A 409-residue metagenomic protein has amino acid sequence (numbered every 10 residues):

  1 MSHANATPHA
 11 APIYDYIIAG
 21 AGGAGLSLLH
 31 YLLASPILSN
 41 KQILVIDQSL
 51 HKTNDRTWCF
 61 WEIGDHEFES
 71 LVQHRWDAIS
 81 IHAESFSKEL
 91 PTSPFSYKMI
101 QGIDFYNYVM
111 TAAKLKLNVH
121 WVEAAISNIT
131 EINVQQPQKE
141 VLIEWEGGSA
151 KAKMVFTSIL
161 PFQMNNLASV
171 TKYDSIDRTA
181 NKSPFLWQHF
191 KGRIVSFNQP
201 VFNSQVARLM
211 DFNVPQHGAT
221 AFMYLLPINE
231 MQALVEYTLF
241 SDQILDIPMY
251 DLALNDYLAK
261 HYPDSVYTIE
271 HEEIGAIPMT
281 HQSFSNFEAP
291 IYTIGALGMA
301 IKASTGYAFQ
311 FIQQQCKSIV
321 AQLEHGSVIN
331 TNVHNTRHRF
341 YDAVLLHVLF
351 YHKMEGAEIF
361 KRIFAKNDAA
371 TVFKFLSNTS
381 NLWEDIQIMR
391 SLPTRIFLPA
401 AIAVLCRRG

Functional and structural regions predicted by a protein language model:
T7-A24, L44: Beta1/beta-strand and adjacent pyrophosphate-binding region of the FAD-binding site in flavoprotein oxidoreductases
S27, Y31-F86: N-terminal FAD cofactor-binding segment of flavoenzymes
S35, K116-S265, S283: Predominantly flavin-linked oxidoreductase catalytic cores and closely associated redox partners
E62-A124, N128-Q135: A conserved beta-strand/loop capping segment in the N-terminal third of enzymes that catalyze redox or closely related
H217-T220, I274-T293, L346-M354, E358-D368: FAD-binding beta-loop-beta segment adjacent to the flavin cofactor pocket
L225, E230-M231, F287-S304: Short FAD-binding loop at a beta-strand-to-alpha-helix junction that anchors the flavin cofactor in diverse
Q243-E273, S285, A289-Y292, Q313-R337: Flavin-binding catalytic cores
K317-G409: C-terminal helical "tail/cap" subdomain of flavin- and related membrane-associated enzymes
